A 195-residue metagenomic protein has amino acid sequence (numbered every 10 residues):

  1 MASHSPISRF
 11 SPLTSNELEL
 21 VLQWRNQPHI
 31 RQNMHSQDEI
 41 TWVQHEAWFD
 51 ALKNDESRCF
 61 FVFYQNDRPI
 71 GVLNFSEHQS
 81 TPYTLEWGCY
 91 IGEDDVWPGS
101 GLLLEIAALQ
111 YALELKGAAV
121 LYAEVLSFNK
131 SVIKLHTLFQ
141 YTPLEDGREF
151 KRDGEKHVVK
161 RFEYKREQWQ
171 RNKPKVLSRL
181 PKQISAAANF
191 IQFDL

Functional and structural regions predicted by a protein language model:
A2-L20, W24-Q27, D67-L195: Acyl-donor (CoA/ACP) binding surface of acyl/acetyltransferases
S15-L22, W42, E46, D50: An amphipathic alpha-helix signature
W24, N33, W48-L52, R179: Residues that form generic nucleotide/phosphate-binding pockets
Q27-I30, E39, N54, Y141: Residue-level marker of structural boundaries
H29-A47: Conserved GNAT-fold acetyl-CoA-binding loop/helix
I40-V43, L52-N54, I91-G92: Juxtamembrane/interface motifs at transmembrane-helix termini
D50-V62, G71: A short helix-loop-beta-strand connector motif used in the catalytic cores of GNAT acetyltransferases and, in some
